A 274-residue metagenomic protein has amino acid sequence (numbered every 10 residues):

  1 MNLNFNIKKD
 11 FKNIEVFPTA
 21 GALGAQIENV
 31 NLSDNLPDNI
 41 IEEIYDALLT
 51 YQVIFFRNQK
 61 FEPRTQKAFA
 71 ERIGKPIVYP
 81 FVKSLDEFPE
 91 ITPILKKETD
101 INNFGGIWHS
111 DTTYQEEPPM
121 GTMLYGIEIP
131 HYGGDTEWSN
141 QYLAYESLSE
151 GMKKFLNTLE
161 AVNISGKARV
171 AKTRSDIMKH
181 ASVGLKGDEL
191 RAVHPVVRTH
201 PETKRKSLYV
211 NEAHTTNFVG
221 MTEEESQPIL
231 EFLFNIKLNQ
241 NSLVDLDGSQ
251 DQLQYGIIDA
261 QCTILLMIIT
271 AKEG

Functional and structural regions predicted by a protein language model:
N2-Q252, I258-G274: Non-heme Fe(II) oxygenase catalytic core, chiefly the N-lobe of the double-stranded beta-helix
